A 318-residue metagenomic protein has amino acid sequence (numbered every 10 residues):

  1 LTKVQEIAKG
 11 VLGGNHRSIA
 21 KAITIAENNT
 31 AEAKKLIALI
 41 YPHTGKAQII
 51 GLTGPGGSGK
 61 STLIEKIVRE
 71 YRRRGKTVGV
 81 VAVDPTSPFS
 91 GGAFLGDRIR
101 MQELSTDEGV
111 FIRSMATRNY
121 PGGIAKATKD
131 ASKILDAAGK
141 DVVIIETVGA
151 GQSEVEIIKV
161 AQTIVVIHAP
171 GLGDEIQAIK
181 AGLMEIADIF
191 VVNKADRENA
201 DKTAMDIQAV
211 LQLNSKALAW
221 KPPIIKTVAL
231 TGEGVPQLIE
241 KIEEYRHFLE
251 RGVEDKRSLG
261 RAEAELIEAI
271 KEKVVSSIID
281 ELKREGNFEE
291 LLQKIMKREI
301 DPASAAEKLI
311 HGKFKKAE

Functional and structural regions predicted by a protein language model:
T2-A47, P55-S58, I67-S153, I158-P170 (+1 more regions): Nucleotide-state-sensitive switch-loop elements of NTP-binding domains
L63: Hydrophobic positions on the alpha1 helix immediately C-terminal to the Walker A/P-loop
V81, I167, V192-N193, T227: Generic beta-sheet signal
F94, A131, E156, V160 (+5 more regions): Alpha-helical scaffold elements adjacent to nucleotide-binding pockets in ATP/GTP-utilizing enzyme cores
P170-E198: Flexible active-site lid/hinge loop adjacent to a nucleotide/diphosphate and Mg2+-phosphate binding pocket
I189, A195-R251: Canonical P-loop GTPase G-domain recognition
K226, Q237-F314: Long, well-ordered amphipathic alpha-helical subdomains in the mid-to-C-terminal portions of large enzyme subunits
